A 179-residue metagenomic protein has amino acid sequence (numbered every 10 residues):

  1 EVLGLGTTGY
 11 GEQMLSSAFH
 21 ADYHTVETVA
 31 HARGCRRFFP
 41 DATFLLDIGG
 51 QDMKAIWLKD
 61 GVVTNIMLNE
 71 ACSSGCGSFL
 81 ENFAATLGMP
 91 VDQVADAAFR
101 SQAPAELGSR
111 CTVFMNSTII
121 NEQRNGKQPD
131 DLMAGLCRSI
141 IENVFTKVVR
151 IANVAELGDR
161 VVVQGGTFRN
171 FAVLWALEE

Functional and structural regions predicted by a protein language model:
E1-L3, V144-G158: Phosphate/pyrophosphate-binding loops at sites that engage ATP/ADP/AMP, CoA/4′-phosphopantetheine, polyphosphate
E1-V26, D159, W175-E179: N-terminal glycine/serine-rich phosphate-binding loop of ATP-dependent small-molecule kinases, especially carbohydrate
G9-G11, S139, A152-E178: Glycine-rich phosphate-binding loops at beta-strand->alpha-helix junctions
E12-G49, K54-N65, A152: Conserved phosphate-binding catalytic cores of ATP/NTP-utilizing and phosphoryl-transfer enzymes
D60-A103: Glycine-rich phosphate-binding loop plus the immediately following alpha-helix
Q93-R100, G135, G158-V162: Beta-strand segments within the central parallel beta-sheet cores of soluble alpha/beta enzyme folds
S117-K147: Adenine-nucleotide phosphate-binding core of ATP-dependent small-molecule kinases
